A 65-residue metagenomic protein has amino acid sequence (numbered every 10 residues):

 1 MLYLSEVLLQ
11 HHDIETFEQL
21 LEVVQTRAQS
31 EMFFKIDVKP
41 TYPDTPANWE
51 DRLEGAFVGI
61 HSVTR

Functional and structural regions predicted by a protein language model:
M1-R65: Metal-dependent phosphodiesterase/phospholipase catalytic core, i.e., the His/Asp/Glu-rich active-site region
